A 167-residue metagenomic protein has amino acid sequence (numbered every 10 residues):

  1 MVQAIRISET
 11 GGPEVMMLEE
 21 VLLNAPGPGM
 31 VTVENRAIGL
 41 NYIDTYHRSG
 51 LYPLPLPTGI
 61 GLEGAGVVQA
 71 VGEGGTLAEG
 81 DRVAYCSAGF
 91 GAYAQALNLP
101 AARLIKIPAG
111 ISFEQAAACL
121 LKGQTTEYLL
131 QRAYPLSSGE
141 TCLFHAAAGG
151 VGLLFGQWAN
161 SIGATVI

Functional and structural regions predicted by a protein language model:
M1-Q3: Extreme N-terminal starter segment of soluble prokaryotic enzymes
L22-G39, S49-G91: Glycine-rich beta-strand-centered segment in the early N-terminal region that forms part of a ligand/cofactor-binding
I43-T45: Cytochrome P450 core scaffold surrounding the K-helix E-X-X-R motif and the conserved "meander" helix-loop region
Y85-A146: NAD(P)H dinucleotide-binding glycine-rich loop of Rossmann-like/cofactor-binding domains, especially the beta1-alpha1
A148, G156: N-terminal Rossmann NAD(P)H-binding glycine-rich loop of SDR-like oxidoreductase domains
V151: Hydrophobic/small residue at the entry helix of a nucleotide-binding pocket
N160-T165: Conserved S-adenosyl-L-methionine
